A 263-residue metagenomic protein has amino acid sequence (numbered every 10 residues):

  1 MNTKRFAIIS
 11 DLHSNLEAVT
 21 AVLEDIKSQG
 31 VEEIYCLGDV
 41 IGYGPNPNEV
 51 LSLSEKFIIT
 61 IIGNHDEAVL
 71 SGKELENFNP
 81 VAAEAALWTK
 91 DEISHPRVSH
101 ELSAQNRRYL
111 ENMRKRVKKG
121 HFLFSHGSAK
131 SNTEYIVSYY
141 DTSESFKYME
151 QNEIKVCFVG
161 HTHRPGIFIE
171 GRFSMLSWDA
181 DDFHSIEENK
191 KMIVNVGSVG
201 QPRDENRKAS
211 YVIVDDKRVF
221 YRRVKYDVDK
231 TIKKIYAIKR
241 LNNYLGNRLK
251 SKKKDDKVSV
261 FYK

Functional and structural regions predicted by a protein language model:
T3-H95: Core catalytic region of metal-dependent phosphoesterases/phosphodiesterases, especially metallo-beta-lactamase-like
R5-H13, H121-S128, I193-G197: Active-site-proximal beta-strand elements of phosphoester/diester hydrolases
H13-A18, G42-P45, D66-L70, K130-N132 (+2 more regions): Active-site environment of divalent metal-dependent phosphoester hydrolases
I26-V31, K119, Q151-E153, I213: Glycine-rich phosphate-binding loop signature in dinucleotide/nucleotide-binding domains
K56-S125, S131, I136-E153: Active-site neighborhood of divalent metal-dependent phosphoester bond hydrolases
V117-K118, P165-I169, S210-V214: Short beta-strand scaffold segments in enzyme catalytic cores
S143-C157, T162-F183, N189-I193: Anionic-ligand binding region
R172-K263: Acidic, His/Gly-rich catalytic cores of divalent-metal-dependent hydrolytic chemistry
